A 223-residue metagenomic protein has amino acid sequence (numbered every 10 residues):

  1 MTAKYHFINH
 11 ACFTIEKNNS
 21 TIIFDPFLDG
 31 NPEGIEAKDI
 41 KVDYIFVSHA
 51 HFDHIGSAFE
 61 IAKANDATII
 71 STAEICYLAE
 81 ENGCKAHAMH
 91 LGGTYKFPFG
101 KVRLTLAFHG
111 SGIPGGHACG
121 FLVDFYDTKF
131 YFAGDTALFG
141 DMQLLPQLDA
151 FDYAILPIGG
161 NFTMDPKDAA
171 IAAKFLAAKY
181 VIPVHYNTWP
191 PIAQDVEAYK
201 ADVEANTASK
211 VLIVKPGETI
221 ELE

Functional and structural regions predicted by a protein language model:
M1-T21, L28-N31, K96-F99, A198-K210 (+1 more regions): Zn-dependent metallo-beta-lactamase
K4-F7, I22-D25, K101-A107, K129-D135: Active-site-proximal beta-strand elements of phosphoester/diester hydrolases
T14-H51, G56-E60, E74, G110-P114 (+1 more regions): Pre-active-site segment of Zn-dependent metallo-hydrolases
I23-P26, V42-A50, I70-A73, Y131-T136 (+3 more regions): Active-site neighborhood of phospho(di)ester-bond hydrolases with catalytic His/Asp-centered motifs
G30-N31, H51-G56, C76-L78, G93-K96 (+5 more regions): Active-site environment of divalent metal-dependent phosphoester hydrolases
A50, G56-I113: Glycine/small-residue-rich loop that forms an oxyanion/phosphate-binding "nest" at active or ligand-binding sites
T68, E80-G93, A170, K174-E223: Binuclear metal-ion centers of metallo-dependent hydrolases, dominated by the metallo-beta-lactamase
H109-C119, D124-L176: Active-site-proximal loop/helix segments of hydrolase catalytic cores
